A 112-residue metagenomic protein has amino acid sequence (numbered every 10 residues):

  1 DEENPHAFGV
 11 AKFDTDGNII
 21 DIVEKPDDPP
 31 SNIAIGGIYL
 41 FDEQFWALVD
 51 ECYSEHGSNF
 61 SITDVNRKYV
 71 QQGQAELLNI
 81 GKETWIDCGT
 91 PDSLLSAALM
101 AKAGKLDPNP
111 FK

Functional and structural regions predicted by a protein language model:
D1-V10: Short beta-strand-to-loop element that shapes/binds the nucleotide-sugar donor at the catalytic cleft/hinge
A11-F13, L77: A structural signal for short hydrophobic beta-strand segments in well-ordered beta-sheet cores
N18-K112: Catalytic-core segments of class I nucleotidyltransferases/pyrophosphorylases that form NMP-activated intermediates
